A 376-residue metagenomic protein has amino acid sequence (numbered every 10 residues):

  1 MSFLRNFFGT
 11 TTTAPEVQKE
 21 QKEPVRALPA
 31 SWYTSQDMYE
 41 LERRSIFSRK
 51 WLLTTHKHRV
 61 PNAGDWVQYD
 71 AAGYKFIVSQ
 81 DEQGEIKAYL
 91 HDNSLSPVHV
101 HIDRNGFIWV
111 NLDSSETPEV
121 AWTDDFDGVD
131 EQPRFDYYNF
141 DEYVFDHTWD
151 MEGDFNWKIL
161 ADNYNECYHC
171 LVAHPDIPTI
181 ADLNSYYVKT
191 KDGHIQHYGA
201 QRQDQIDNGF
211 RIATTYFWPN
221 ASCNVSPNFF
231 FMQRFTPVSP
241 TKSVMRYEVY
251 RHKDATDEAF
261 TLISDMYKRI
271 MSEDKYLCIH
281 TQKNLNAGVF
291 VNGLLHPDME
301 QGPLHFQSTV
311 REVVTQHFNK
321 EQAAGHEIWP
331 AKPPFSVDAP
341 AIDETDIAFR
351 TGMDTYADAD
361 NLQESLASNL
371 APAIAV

Functional and structural regions predicted by a protein language model:
S2-L90, V100-H101: N-terminal pre-ligand scaffold of iron-sulfur
F3-L4, V60, I77-E82, H99-V376: C-terminal catalytic domain of Rieske-type non-heme iron oxygenases
